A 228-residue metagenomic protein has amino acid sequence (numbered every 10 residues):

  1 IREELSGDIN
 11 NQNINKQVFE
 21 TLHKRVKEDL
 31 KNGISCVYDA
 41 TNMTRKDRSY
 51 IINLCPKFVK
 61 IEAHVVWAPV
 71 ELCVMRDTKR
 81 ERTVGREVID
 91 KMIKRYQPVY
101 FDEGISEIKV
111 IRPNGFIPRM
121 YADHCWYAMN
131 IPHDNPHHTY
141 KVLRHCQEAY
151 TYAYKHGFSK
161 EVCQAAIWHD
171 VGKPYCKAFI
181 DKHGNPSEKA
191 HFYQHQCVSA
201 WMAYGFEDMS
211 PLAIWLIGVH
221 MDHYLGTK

Functional and structural regions predicted by a protein language model:
I1-E3, M43-T44, W67-C73: Conserved nucleotide-binding/hydrolysis micro-motifs of P-loop NTPases
I1-I34: Conserved substrate/cofactor phosphate-moiety recognition/catalytic segment in nucleotide-dependent phosphotransferases
S35-V37, E161: Residue-level preference for the first positions of well-ordered beta-strands
Y38-R48: Acidic, metal-coordinating catalytic cores used for nucleic-acid/nucleotide bond scission and strand-transfer chemistry
F58-R76: Conserved phosphate-donor/acceptor-positioning beta-strand/loop module used by diverse small-molecule
E71-Y121: Conserved GTP-binding G-domain of TRAFAC-class P-loop NTPases and closely related GTPase folds
A122-E148, P174, A178-E188: Active-site flanking loop/helix segments enriched in acidic
Y152-K228: Divalent metal-dependent catalytic cores for phosphoryl transfer on phosphate-bearing substrates
